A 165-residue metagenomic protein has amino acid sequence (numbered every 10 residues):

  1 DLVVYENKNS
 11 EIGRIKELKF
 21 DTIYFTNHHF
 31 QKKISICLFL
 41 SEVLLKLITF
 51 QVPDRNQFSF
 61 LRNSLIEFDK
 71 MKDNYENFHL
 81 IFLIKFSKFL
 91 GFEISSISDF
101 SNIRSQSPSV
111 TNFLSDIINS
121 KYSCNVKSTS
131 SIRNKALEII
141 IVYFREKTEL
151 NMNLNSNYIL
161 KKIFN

Functional and structural regions predicted by a protein language model:
D1-N165: Non-catalytic alpha-helical scaffolds and adjoining flexible linkers that form interface surfaces for assembly
